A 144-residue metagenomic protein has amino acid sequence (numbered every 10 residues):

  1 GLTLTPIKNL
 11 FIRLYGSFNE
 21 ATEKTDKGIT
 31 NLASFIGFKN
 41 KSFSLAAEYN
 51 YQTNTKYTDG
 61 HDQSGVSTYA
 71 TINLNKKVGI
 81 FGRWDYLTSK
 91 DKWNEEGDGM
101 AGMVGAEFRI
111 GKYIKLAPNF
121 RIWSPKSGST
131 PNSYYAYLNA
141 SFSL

Functional and structural regions predicted by a protein language model:
T3-D91: Detector for outer-membrane/organellar transmembrane beta-barrel domains, recognizing the amphipathic beta-strand
D26-G28, D59-H61, N94-E96, N119 (+1 more regions): Surface-exposed beta-strand edges and their flanking turn/coil or helix-capping segments
I29-N31, Q63-G65, G99-M103, S133-Y135: Transmembrane beta-barrel architecture of outer-membrane proteins
T71-S124: C-terminal hydrophobic structural anchor segments that stabilize assembly/packing rather than catalytic chemistry
F108-R109, N132-L144: Outer-membrane beta-barrel "beta-signal"
